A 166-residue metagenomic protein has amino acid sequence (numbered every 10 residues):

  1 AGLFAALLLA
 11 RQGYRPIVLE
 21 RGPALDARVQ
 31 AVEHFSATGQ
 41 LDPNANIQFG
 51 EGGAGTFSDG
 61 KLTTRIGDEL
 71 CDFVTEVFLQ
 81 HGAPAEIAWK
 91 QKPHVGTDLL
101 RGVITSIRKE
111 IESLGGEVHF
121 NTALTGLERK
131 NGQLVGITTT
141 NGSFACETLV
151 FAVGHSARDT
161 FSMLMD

Functional and structural regions predicted by a protein language model:
A1-D166: Residues forming the flavin
